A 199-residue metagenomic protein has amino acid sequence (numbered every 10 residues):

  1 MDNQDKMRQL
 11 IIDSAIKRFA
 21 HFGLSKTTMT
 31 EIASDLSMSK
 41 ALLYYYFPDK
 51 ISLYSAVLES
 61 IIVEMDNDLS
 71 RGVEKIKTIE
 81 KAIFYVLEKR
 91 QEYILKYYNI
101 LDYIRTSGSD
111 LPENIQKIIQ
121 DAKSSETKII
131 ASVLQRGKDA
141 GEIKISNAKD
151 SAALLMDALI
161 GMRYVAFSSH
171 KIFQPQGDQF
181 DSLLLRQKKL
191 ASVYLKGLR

Functional and structural regions predicted by a protein language model:
M1-K6: N-terminal intrinsically disordered/low-complexity leader segments
M7-I16, I32, V57-I61, M65 (+1 more regions): Generic hydrophobic, amphipathic alpha-helix propensity
L10, R18-S52, A56: Helix-turn-helix
F47, R105-L111: Short helix-capping/turn signature of helix-turn-helix
K50, V57, I61, M65 (+7 more regions): Hydrophobic/aromatic residues within well-ordered alpha-helical segments
A56, S70-K96, A148-L155, Q187: Hydrophobic alpha-helical connector segments
L101-T106, Q116, Q135-L190: Hydrophobic/aromatic-rich alpha-helical bundle segments in the mid-to-C-terminal region
E113-A122: Alpha-helical segment immediately C-terminal to the catalytic phospho-histidine in histidine kinases
